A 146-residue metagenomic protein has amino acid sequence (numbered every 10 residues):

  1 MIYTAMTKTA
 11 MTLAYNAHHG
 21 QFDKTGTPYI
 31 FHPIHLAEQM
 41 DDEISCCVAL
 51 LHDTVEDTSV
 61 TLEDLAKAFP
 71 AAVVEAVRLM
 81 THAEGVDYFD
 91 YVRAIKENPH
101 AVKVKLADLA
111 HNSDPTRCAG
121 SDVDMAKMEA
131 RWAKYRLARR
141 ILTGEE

Functional and structural regions predicted by a protein language model:
M1-E146: Active-site helical microenvironments for divalent-metal-assisted chemistry
